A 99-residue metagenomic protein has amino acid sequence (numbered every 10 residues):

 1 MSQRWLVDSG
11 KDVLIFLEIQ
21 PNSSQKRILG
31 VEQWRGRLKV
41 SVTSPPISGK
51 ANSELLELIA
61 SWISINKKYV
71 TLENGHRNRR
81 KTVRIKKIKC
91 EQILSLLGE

Functional and structural regions predicted by a protein language model:
M1-G49, S53, T71-L72, H76 (+1 more regions): Contiguous, often N-terminal, cationic amphipathic patches that form binding interfaces
K67-Y69: Short acidic capping loops at alpha-helix termini that bridge into adjacent secondary structure
